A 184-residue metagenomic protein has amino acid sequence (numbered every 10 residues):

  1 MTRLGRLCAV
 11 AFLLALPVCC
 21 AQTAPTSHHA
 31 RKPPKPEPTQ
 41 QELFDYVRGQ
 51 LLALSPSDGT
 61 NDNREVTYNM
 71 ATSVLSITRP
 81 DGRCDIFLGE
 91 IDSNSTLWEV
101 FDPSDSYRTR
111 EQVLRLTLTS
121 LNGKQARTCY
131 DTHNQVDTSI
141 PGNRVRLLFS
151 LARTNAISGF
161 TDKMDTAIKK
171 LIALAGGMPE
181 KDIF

Functional and structural regions predicted by a protein language model:
M1-A9: Bacterial N-terminal signal peptides that target proteins for export
L4, A15-L16, P80, Q125: Secretory pathway export signals and precursors
C8-V18: Bacterial N-terminal signal peptides
A11, Q22-T23, F87, T132-H133: General secretory precursor processing signal
P17-V18, F87, F160: Generic detector of short, well-ordered, non-transmembrane alpha-helical segments enriched in hydrophobic residues
C19-C20, R83-D85, T128-Y130: Sequence contexts marking disulfide-bonded cysteines in secreted/extracellular proteins
T23-Y107, G176-F184: N-terminal secretory signal peptides
L97-F184: Acidic, Ser/Thr- and proline-rich intrinsically disordered linker/docking segments of eukaryotic scaffolds
